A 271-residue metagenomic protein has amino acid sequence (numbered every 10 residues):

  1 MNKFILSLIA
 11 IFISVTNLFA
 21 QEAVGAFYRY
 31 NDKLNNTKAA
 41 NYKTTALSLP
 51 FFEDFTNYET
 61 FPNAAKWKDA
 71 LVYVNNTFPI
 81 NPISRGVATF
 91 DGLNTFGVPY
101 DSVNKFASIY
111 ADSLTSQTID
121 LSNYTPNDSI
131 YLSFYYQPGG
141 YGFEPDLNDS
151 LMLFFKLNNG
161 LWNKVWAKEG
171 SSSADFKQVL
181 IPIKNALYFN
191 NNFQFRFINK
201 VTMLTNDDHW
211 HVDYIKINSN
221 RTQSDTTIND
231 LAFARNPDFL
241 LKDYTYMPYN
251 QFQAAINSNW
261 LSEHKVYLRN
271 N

Functional and structural regions predicted by a protein language model:
M1-Y28, L204, K216-S219: Bacterial Sec-dependent N-terminal signal peptides
E22-P82, N220-W260: Extracellular carbohydrate-recognition regions
F55, L114-G142, N191-V201: Extracellular beta-strand-rich recognition modules
D69-S129, H211: Surface-exposed, low-complexity/disordered Ser/Thr/Gly/Pro/Asn-rich loops and linkers
A107-S113, E144-D146, V201-N220: Extracellular carbohydrate recognition
A111-S116, T125-Y135, Y244-N270: Contiguous beta-strand segments within globular domains
F154-K156: Conserved Ser/Thr-centered positions that define the repeating blades of beta-propeller domains
N159-Y188: Extracellular carbohydrate recognition and processing domains and analogous Trp-centered ligand-binding platforms
